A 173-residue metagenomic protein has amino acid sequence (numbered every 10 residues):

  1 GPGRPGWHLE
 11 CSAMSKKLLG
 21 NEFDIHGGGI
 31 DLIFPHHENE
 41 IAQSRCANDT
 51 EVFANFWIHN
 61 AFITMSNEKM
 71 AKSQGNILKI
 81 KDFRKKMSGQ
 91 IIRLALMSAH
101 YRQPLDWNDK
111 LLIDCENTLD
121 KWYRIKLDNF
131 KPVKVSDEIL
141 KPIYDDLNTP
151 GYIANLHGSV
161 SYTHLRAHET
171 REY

Functional and structural regions predicted by a protein language model:
G1-F130: Alpha-helical recognition segments enriched in aromatics with Gly/Pro capping that present substrate-recognition
I33, G89-I91, L96-M97, Y144 (+3 more regions): Non-catalytic interaction-recognition regions
L105-W107, L111-S161: Helix-loop elements that line ligand-binding/catalytic pockets
T163-E172: Conserved small/polar residues in nucleotide/adenosyl-binding loops
